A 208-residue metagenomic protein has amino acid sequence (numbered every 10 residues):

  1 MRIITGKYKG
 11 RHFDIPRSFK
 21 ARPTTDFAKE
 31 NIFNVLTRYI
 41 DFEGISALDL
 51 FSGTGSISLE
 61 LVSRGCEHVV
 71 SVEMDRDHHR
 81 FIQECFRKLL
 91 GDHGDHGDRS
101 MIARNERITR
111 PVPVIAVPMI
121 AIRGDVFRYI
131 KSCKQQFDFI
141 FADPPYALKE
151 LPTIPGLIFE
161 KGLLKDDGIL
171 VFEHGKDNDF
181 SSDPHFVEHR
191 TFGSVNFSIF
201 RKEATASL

Functional and structural regions predicted by a protein language model:
M1-L208: Class I S-adenosyl-L-methionine-dependent methyltransferase catalytic core
